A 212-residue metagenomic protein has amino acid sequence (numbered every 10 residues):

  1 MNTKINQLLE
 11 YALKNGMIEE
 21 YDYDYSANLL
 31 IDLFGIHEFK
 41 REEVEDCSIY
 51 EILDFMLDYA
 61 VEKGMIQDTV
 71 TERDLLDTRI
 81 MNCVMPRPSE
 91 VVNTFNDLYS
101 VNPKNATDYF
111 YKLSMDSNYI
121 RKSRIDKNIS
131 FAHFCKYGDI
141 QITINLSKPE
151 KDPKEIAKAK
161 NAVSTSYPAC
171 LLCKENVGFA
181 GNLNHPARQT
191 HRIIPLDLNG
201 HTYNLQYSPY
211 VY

Functional and structural regions predicted by a protein language model:
M1-V211: Active-site microenvironments that recognize anionic phosphate/pyrophosphate groups
